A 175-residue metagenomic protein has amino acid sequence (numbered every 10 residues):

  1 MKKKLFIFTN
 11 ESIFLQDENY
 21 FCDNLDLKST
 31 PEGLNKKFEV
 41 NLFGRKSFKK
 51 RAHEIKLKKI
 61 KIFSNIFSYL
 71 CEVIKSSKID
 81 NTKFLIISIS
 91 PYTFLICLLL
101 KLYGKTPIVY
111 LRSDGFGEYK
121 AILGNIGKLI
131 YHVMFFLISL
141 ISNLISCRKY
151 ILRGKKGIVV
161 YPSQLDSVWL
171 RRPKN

Functional and structural regions predicted by a protein language model:
M1-K49: N-terminal subdomain of nucleotide-sugar transferases
K2-E11, L100-G117, I145, V160: Active-site proximal beta-strand in glycosyltransferases
C22-L25, F116-F136: Nucleotide-sugar donor phosphate/pyrophosphate-binding loop at the beta->alpha transition of glycosyltransferases
N41-R45, Y110-L111, C147: Short internal beta-strands
R45-K75, I122-I126: A short, charged, and often flexible helix/loop element on the N-terminal side of the glycosyltransferase catalytic
S77-L85: Short acidic/histidine-rich motifs immediately flanking catalytic phosphotransfer sites in two-component signaling
F84-F116, I151-G154: An aromatic- and histidine-rich active-site surface loop
K128-N175: Donor nucleotide-sugar binding/catalytic pocket of nucleotide-sugar-dependent glycosyltransferases
